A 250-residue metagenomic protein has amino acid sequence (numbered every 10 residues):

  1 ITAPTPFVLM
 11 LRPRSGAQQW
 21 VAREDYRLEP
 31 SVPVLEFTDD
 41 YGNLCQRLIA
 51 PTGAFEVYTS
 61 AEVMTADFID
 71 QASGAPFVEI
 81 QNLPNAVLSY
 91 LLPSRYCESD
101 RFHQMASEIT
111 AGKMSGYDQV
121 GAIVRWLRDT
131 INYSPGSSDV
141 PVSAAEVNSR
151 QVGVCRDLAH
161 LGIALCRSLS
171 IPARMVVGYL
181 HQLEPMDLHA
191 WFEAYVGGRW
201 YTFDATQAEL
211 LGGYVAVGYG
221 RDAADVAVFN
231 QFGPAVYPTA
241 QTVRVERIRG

Functional and structural regions predicted by a protein language model:
I1, T110-G112, R199: A generic structural motif
I1-A72: Intrinsically disordered, low-complexity N-terminal segments that are enriched in acidic
I1-T5, N132-V140, A190: Short N-terminal helix-initiation segments at or just after the protein's N-terminus
L11-R14, S73-N82, T206-L210, F232-P234: Short intrinsically disordered coil segments
Q19, P30-L35, I80-L83, L210-Y219: Short, surface-exposed linear segments at secondary-structure transitions and domain or protein termini
V32, N43, V78, A86 (+3 more regions): Residue-level signal for pocket-adjacent positions within structured domains
V57, V63-D67, Q71-S73, Q81-G153 (+3 more regions): Secondary-structure boundary elements
R125, D157-T239: Hydrophobic/aromatic-rich core segments of domains that either
